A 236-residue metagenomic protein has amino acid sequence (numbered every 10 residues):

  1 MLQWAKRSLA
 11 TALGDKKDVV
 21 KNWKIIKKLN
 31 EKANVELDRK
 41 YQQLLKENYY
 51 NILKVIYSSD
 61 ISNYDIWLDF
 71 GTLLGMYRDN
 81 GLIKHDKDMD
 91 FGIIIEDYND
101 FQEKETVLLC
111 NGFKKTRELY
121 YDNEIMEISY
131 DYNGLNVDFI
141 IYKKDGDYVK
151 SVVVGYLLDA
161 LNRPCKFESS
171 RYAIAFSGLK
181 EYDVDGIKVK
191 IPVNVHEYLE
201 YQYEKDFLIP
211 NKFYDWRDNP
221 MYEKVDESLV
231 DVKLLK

Functional and structural regions predicted by a protein language model:
L2-W4, S8-L68: Helical scaffold of the NTase/Pol beta-like nucleotidyltransferase catalytic core
K27-D38, M76-D79, N123-Y130: Short N-terminal helix-initiation segments at or just after the protein's N-terminus
D38-I56, D60, E105-K190, E197-Q202 (+1 more regions): Conserved catalytic core of two-metal-ion nucleotidyltransferases
I56-M89, E96: Active-site nucleotide-donor binding segment shared across nucleotidyl transfer reactions
I94, P192: Active-site-adjacent beta-strand anchor residues
D97, V195: A generic "binding-loop/recognition-motif" signal
Y98-E103: Short, conserved charged micro-motifs
E204-F207: Acidic, metal-coordinating catalytic segment for phosphate/diphosphate chemistry, firing primarily on the Nudix
